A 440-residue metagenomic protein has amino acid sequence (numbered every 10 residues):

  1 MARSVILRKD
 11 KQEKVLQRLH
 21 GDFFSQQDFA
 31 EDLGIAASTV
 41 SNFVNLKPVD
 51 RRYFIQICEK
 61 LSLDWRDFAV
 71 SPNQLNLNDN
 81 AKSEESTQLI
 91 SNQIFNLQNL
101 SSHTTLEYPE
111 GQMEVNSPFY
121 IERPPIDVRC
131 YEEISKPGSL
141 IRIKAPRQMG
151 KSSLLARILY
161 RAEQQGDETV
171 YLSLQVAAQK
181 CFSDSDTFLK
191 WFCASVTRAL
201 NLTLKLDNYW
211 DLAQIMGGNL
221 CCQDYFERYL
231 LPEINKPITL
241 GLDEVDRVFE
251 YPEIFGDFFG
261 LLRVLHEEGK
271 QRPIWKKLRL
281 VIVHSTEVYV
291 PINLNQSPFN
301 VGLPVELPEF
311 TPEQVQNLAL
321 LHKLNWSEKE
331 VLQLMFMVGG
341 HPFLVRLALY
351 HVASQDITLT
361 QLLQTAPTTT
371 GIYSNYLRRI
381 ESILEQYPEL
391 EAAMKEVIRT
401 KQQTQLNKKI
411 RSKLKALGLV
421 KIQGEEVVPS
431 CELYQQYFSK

Functional and structural regions predicted by a protein language model:
M1-D28: A short, Lys/Arg-rich alpha-helix, primarily the initiator
T87-Q148, S153-A162, R228-Y229: Walker A/P-loop-proximal flanking segment of P-loop NTPase domains
P124, L324-L419, Q423, E432: Winged-helix-like regulatory helical subdomains adjacent to P-loop NTPase cores
R142, E163-K180: Conserved catalytic segments around the Walker B and adjacent sensor/switch elements of P-loop NTPase domains
F182-K205: Conserved NTP-binding/hydrolysis module of P-loop NTPases
R198-L242, D246-G256, E267-K276: Mid-core helix/loop region of P-loop NTP-binding domains shared across ATPases and GTPases
R272, K277, T286-G302: Short regulatory helix/loop adjacent to the ATP-binding pocket of P-loop NTPases
G302-E330, A348: Conserved small helical "lid"/interfacial subdomain of P-loop NTPases
